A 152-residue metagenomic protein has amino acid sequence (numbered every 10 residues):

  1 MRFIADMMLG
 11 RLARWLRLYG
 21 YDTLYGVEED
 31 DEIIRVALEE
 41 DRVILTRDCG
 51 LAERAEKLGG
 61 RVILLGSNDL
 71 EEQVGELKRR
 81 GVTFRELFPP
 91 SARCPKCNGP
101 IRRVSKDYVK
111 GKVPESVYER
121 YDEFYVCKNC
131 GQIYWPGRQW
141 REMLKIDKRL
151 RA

Functional and structural regions predicted by a protein language model:
M1-P89: Long, charged N-terminal interaction/targeting segments
M1-Y19, E123, P136-D147, A152: Extended interfacial segments that mediate partner engagement and assembly in macromolecular machines
Y25, N129, R138-W140: Metal-cofactor-dependent catalytic cores
L87-S91, Y121-F124: Processing junctions and N-termini across compartments
F88-S91, I101, D107-G111: SIR2/sirtuin NAD+-dependent deacylase catalytic core
C94-C97, C127-C130: Short cysteine-rich clusters marking metal-coordination/redox-active sites
G99-R103, W135: Short functional micro-motifs and their immediate structural scaffolds
K110-F124: Short linker/helix segments within small regulatory modules
